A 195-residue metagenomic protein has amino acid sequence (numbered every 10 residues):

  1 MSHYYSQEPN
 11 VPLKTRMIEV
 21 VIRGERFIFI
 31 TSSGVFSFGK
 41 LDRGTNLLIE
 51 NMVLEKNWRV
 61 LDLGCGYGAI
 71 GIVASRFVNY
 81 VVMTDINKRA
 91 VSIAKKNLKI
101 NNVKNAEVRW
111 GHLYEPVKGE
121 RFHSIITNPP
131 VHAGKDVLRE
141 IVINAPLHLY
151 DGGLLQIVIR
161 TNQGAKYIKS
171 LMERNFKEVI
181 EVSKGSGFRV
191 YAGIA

Functional and structural regions predicted by a protein language model:
M1-R23, S33-G34, F38: N-terminal auxiliary segments of SAM/dcSAM-dependent transferases
I30, E107-R109, I180-V182: General small-molecule cofactor/ligand-binding pocket signal
R43-T127: Conserved SAM/SAH cofactor-binding pocket of Class I
A74, A145-P146, M172: Class I S-adenosylmethionine-dependent transferase superfamily signal
R139-D151: A short glycine-rich, Lys/Arg-flanked "PGG" loop and its adjoining helix->strand segment in the class I
G152-I159: Conserved beta-strand signature within the Rossmann-like core of class I S-adenosyl-L-methionine
R160-N175: Conserved class I S-adenosyl-L-methionine
K184-A195: Core SAM-dependent methyltransferase catalytic element
